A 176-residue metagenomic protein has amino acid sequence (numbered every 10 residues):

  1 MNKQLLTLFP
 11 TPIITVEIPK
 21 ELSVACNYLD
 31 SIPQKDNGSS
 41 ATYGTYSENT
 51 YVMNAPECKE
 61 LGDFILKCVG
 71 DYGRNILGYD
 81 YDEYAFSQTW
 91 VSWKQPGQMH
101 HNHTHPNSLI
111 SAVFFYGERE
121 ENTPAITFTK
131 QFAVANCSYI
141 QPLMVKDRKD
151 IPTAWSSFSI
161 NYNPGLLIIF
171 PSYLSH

Functional and structural regions predicted by a protein language model:
M1-Y79, M99, A125: Non-heme Fe(II)/2-oxoglutarate
L8, E83, T104-S108: A generic structural micro-feature
P10-P12, S87, S108-I110: Residues at beta-strand starts and edge strands
G78-T89: A short coil-to-beta-strand element that immediately follows conserved catalytic motifs
S92-I169: Catalytic core of non-heme Fe(II) oxygenases with the double-stranded beta-helix
